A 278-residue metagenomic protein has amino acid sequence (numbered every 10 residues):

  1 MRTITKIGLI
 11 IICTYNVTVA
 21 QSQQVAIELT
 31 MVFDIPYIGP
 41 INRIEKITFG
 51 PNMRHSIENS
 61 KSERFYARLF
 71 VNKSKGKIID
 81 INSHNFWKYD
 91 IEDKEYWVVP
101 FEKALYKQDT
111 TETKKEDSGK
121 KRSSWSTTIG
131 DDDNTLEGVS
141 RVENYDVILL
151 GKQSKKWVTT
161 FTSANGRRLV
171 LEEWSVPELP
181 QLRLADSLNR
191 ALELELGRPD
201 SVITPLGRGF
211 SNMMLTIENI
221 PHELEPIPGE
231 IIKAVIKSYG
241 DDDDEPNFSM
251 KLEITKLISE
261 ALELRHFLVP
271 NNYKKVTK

Functional and structural regions predicted by a protein language model:
R2-I10: Sec-dependent signal peptide recognition, specifically the positively charged N-region followed immediately by
K6, Y15-N16, Y145, E173: Generic hydrophobic/packing signal
I10-A20: Hydrophobic h-region of N-terminal signal peptides that target proteins for export in Gram-negative bacteria
Q23-K278: Extended soluble regions of mature proteins
